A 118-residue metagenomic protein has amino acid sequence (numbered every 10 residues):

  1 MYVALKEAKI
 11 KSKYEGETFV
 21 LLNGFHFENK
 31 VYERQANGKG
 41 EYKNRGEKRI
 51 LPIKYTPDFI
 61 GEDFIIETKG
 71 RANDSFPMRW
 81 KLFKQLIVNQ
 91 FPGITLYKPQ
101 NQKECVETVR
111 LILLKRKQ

Functional and structural regions predicted by a protein language model:
M1-Q118: Electrostatic, structured charged patches in enzyme active sites and in nucleic-acid/phosphate-binding
